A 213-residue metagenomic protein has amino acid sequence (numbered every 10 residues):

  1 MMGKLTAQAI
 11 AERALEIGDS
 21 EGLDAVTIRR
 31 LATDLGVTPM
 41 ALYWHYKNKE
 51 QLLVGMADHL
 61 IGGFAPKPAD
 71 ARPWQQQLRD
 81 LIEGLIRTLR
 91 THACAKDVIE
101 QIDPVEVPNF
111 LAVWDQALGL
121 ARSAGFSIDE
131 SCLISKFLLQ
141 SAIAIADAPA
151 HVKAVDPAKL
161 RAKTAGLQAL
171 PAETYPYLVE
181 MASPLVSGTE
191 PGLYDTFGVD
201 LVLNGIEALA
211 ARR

Functional and structural regions predicted by a protein language model:
M1-A9: Short, Lys/Arg-enriched anionic-surface-contact patches
A9, Q51, D80, A112 (+4 more regions): Amphipathic alpha-helical interaction segments
A9, R13-G55: Helix-turn-helix
H59-G63: Short, basic, alpha-helical segments at the C-terminal edge of helix-turn-helix-like DNA-binding modules
P66-A112, I128-S131, S135-L138: Hydrophobic alpha-helical connector segments
Q116-K153, A158-A165: A contiguous pocket-lining binding segment that forms or flanks enzyme active sites
S123, H151-R213: C-terminal peripheral helix-coil segments that are non-catalytic and often amphipathic
